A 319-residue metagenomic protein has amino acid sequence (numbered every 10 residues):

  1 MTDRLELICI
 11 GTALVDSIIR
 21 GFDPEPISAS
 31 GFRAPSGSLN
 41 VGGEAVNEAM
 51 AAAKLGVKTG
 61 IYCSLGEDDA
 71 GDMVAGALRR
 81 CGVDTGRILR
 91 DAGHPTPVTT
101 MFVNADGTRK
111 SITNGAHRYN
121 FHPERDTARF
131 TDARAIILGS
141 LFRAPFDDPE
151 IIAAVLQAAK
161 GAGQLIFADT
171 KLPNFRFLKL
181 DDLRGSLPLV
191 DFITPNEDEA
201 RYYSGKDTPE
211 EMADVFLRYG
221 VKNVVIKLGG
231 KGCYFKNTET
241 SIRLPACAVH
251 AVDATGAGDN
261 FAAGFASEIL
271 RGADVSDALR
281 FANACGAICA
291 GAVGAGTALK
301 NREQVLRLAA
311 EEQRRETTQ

Functional and structural regions predicted by a protein language model:
M1-I8, S17, R33, Q157-A158 (+1 more regions): Conserved phosphate-binding/catalytic region of the ribokinase-like
M1-S64, D69-G76, R80, A251-V252 (+1 more regions): Glycine-rich phosphate/adenosyl-contacting loop at the front of the ribokinase-like
A49-K58, V103-N104, E268-G272: Alpha-helix C-terminal capping segments
A77-H94: A glycine-rich helix N-cap at a beta->alpha junction
R90, M101-P145: Conserved phosphate-binding/catalytic loop of the ribokinase/pfkB sugar-kinase fold
R143, A200-R201, V305: A generic structural signal for short hydrophobic patches within well-formed alpha-helices
L156-L165, T170-R243: Conserved phosphate/ATP/ADP-binding segment of small-molecule kinases
